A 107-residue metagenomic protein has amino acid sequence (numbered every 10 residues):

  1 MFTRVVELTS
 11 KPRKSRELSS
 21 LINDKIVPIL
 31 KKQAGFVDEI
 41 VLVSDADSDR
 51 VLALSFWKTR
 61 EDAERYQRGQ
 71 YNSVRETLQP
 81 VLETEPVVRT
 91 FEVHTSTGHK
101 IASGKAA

Functional and structural regions predicted by a protein language model:
F2, T9, I40-D49, E76-A107: Glycine-rich beta-strand-turn "strand-cap" elements at beta-sheet edges
R4-E7, F56-W57: A short alpha-helix capping/helix-coil boundary motif
T9-I22: Short, surface-exposed ligand-recognition loops at beta-strand->loop->(often short) alpha-helix junctions that present
P12-R13, D47-S48, K58-A63: Short, charged/polar surface micro-motifs in flexible loops or helix N-caps
D24-K25, I29-V37, F56-T90: An amphipathic, aromatic/His-enriched active-site/gating alpha helix that lines ligand/cofactor pockets
